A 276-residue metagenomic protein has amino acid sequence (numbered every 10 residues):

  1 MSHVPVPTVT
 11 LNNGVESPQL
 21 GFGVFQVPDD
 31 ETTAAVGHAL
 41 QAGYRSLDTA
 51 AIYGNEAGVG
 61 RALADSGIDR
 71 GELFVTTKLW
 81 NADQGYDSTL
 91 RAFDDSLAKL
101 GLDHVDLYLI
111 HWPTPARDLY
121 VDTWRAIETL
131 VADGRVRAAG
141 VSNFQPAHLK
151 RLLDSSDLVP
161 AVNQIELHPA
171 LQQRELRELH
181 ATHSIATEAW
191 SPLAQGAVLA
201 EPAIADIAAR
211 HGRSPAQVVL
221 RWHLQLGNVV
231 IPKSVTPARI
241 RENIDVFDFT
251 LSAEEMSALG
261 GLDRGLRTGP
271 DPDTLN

Functional and structural regions predicted by a protein language model:
M1-L73, T274-L275: N-terminal binding-site loop/beta-alpha segment at the start of enzyme catalytic domains that lines or forms
T8, P113-N276: Beta/alpha (TIM)-barrel catalytic core signal, keyed to glycine-rich beta->alpha loops juxtaposed to Asp/Glu that bind
N12, G60-R70, D94-D103, V131 (+2 more regions): Acidic (Asp/Glu)-rich catalytic clusters
V27-D30, T49-G58, A82-D87, P115-D118 (+2 more regions): Acidic-and-aromatic substrate-binding clefts and catalytic sites of carbohydrate-active enzymes
P28-A39, G85-L100, A147-K150, L171-Q172: Short, acidic/polar
S46, H104-L107, A138, V162: Residues at the N-termini of beta-strands
K78, A82-W124: Glycine/small-residue-rich loop that forms an oxyanion/phosphate-binding "nest" at active or ligand-binding sites
